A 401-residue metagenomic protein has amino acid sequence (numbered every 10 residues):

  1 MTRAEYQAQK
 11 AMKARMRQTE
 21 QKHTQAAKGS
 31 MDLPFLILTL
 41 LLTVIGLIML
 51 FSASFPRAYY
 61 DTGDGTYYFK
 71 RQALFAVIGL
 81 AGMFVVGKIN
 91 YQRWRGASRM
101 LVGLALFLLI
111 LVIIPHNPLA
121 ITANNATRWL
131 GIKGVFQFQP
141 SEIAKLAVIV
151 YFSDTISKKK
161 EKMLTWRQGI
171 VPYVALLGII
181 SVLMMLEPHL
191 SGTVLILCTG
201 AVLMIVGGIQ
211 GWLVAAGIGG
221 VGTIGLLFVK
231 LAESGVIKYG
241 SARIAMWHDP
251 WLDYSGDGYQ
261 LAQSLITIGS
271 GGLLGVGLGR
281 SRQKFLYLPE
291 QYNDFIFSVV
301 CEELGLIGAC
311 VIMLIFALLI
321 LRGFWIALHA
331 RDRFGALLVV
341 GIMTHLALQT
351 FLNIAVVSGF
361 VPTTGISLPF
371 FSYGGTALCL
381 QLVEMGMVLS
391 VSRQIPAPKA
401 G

Functional and structural regions predicted by a protein language model:
T2-I37, L41-L42, I48-E187, I354-P369 (+3 more regions): Membrane-helix boundary/helix-loop-helix interface segments in multi-pass membrane proteins
L47, M83, I149, S153 (+7 more regions): Alpha-helical transmembrane segments of polytopic integral membrane proteins, especially the permease/helical cores
L74-G79, E303-G323: Hydrophobic alpha-helical transmembrane segments
V77-G79, R99-L106, R167-M185, L190-A232: Hydrophobic alpha-helical segments of polytopic membrane proteins
A120-Q137, A216-V311, R331-G335: Hydrophobic, glycine- and aromatic-enriched re-entrant/interface helices and adjoining loop segments
I156, V194-L213, R282-G308, S367-Q381: Interfacial segments of multi-pass membrane proteins
Q168-Y173, I196, G217, W247 (+2 more regions): Alpha-helical transmembrane segments of multi-pass membrane proteins, especially transporters and channels
A327-G365, F371: Loop-to-helix entry and N-terminal half of a specific, functionally important transmembrane alpha helix in multi-pass
